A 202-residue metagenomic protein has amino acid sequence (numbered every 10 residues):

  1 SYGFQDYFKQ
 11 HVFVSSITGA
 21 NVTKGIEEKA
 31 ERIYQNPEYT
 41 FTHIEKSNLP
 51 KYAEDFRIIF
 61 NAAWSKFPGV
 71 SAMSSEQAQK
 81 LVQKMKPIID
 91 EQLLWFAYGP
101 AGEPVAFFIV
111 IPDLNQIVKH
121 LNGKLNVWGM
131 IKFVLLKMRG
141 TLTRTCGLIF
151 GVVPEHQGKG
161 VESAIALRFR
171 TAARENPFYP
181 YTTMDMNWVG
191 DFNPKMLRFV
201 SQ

Functional and structural regions predicted by a protein language model:
S1, V14-I17, V152-Q157, M184-M196: Conserved beta-strand-loop-alpha-helix junction that forms the acyl-donor binding cleft
S1-G3, H11-V14, P112, K124-N126 (+2 more regions): Long, contiguous binding/interaction regions
S1-T40: Acyl-donor-binding surface of acyltransferase catalytic domains
Y2-Y7, R174-F178, R198-Q202: Conserved acetyl-CoA-binding loop of GNAT-fold acetyltransferases
A20-N21, P104-A106, D113-K119, E155-Q157 (+1 more regions): Flexible loop/turn segments at secondary-structure boundaries
T40-V152: A conserved beta-strand-loop-helix scaffold within acyl/acetyltransferase catalytic domains
T143-C146, A173-G190: Conserved GNAT acetyl-CoA-binding A-motif
R144, L148-R174: Conserved acetyl-CoA-binding loop-helix of GNAT-fold acetyltransferases
